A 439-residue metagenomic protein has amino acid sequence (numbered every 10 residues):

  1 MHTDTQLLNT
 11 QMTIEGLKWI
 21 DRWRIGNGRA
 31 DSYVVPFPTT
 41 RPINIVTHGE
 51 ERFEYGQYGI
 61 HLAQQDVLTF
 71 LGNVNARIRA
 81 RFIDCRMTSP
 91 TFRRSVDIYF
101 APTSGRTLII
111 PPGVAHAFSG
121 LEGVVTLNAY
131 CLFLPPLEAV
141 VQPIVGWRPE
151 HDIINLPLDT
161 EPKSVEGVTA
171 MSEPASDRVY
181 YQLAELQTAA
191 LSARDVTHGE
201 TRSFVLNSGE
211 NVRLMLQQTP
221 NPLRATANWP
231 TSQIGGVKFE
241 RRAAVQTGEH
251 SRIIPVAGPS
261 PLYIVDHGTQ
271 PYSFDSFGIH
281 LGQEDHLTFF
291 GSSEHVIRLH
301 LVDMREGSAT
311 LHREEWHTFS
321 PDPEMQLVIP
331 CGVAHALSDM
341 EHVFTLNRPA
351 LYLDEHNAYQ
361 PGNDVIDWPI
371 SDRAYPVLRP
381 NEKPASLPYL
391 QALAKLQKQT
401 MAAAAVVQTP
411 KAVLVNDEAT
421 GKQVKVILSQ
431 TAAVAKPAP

Functional and structural regions predicted by a protein language model:
M1-F100, L132-P136, Q142-F319, L351-H356 (+1 more regions): Non-catalytic, conserved peripheral segments adjacent to functional cores
F100-Y130, F319-P349: Conserved metal-binding segment of the jelly-roll/cupin
E138-A139, E341: Conserved, surface-exposed functional patches that form binding/active-site neighborhoods
